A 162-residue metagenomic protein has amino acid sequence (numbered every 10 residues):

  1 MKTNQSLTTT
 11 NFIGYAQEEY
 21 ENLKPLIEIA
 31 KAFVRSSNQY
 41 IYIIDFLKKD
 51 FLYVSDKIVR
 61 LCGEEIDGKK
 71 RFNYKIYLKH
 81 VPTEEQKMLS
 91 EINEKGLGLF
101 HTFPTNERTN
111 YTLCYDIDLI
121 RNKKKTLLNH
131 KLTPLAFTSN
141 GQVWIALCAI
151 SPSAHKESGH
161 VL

Functional and structural regions predicted by a protein language model:
M1-E18: Short, low-complexity N-terminal regulatory "tails/caps" that precede and couple sensory modules
E19-K75, L162: PAS-family sensory domain signal
I29, V34-S36, I92-N110: Soluble sensory domains of the PAS superfamily and closely related sensory modules
R35, D50, T109-Y111, K124 (+1 more regions): Residue-level preference for beta-strand/loop junctions
F46, I120, T138: Short, acidic, Ser/Thr-enriched surface-loop or helix-capping motifs
K75-L99: PAS/GAF/H-NOX family sensory domains and closely associated sensor/linker modules
F100-P134: Per-ARNT-Sim (PAS) sensory domains and their PAS-associated C-terminal
K131-A146, S153-S158: Short loop/turn elements at sensory-signaling interfaces that couple input to output
